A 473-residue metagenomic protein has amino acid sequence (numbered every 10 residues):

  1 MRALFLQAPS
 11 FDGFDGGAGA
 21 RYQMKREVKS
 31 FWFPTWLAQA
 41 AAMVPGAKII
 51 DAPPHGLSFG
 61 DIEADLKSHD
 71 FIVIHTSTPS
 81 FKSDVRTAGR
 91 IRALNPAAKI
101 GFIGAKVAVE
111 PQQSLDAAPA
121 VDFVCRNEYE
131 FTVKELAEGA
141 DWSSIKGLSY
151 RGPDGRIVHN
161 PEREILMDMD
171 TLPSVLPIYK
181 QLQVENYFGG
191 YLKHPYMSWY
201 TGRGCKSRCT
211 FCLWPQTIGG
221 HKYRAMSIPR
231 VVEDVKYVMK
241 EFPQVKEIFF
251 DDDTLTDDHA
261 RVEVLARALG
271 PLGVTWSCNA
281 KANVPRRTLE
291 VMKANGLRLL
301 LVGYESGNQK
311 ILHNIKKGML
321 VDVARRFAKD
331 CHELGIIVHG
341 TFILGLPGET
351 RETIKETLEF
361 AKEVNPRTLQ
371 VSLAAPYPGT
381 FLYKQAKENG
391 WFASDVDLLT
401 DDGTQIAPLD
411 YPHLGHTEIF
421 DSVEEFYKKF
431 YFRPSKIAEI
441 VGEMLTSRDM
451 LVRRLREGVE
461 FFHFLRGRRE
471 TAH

Functional and structural regions predicted by a protein language model:
M1, W142-I145, R151-T201: N-terminal [4Fe-4S]-dependent radical SAM core
M1-F5, D12, R26, G46 (+3 more regions): Radical SAM enzyme core and accessory elements
F11-G19, P111, S207, F211 (+5 more regions): Flexible glycine/acidic-rich beta-alpha junction loops that bind and position SAM and/or redox cofactors in anaerobic
G16-T35: Glycine- and acidic-residue-enriched helix-capping/strand-helix junction motifs
W36, A40-D168, L373-A375, G379: Glycine-rich beta-alpha loop elements in corrinoid/cobalamin-binding modules across cobalamin-dependent enzymes
P111-A117, T288-L289, G348-E363: Catalytic cores of alpha/beta
Y129, L289-G307, R367-P376, V396: Non-cysteine beta-strand/loop elements that form the S-adenosyl-L-methionine
L176-H339, L346, E356-E359: Radical SAM [4Fe-4S] cluster-binding motif and immediate context
